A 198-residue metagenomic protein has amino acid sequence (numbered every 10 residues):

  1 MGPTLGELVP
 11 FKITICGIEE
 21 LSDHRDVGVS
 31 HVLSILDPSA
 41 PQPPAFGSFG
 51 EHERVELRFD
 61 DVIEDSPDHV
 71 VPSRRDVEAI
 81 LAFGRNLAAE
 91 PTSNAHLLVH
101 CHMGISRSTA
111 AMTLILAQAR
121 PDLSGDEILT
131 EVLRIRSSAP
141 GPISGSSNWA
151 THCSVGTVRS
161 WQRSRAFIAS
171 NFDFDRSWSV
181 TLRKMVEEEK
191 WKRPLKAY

Functional and structural regions predicted by a protein language model:
G2-S48: Glycine-rich, flexible N-terminal cofactor/catalytic loop recognition
L36-D37, F59, M103: Glycine-rich His-Gly loop
P41-Q42, D65, S106-A110: Short catalytic/ligand-binding loop motif for oxyanion handling, primarily in non-cytosolic enzymes, centered on
P44, E51-R58: Glycine/small-residue-rich interface belts in oligomeric ring/scaffold proteins and their assembly partners
F49-H52, I115-A117: Glycine-rich, phosphate-binding/catalytic loops in enzymes
V55-L97: Helix-loop module immediately N-terminal to the HCX5R catalytic loop in PTP-like cysteine phosphatase domains
A88-H96, A117-Y198: PTP/DSP superfamily signal
H96-T113: A phosphate-binding catalytic loop at a beta-strand-loop-alpha-helix junction that coordinates phosphoryl groups
